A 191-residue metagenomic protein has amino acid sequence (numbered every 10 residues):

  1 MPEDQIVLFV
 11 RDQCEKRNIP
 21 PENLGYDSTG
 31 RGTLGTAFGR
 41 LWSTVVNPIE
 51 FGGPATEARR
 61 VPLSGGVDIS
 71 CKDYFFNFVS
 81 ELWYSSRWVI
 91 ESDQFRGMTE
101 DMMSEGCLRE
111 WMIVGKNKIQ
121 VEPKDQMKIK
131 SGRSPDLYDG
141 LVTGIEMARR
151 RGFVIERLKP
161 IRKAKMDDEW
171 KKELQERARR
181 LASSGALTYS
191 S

Functional and structural regions predicted by a protein language model:
M1-N117, A164-S191: Mg2+-dependent endonuclease catalytic cores in nucleic-acid-processing enzymes, primarily RNase H-like
G97-I161: Charge-patterned, long linear interaction tracts outside catalytic cores
